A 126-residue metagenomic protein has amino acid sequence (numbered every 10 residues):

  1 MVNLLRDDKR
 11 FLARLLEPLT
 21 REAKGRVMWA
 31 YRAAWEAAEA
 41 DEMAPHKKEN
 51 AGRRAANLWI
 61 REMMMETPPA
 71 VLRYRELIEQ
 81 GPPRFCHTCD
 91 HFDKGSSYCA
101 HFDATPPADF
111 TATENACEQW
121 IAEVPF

Functional and structural regions predicted by a protein language model:
M1-L77: C-terminal alpha-helical interaction appendages
P69, R73-F126: Cysteine-centered metal-binding/redox modules
